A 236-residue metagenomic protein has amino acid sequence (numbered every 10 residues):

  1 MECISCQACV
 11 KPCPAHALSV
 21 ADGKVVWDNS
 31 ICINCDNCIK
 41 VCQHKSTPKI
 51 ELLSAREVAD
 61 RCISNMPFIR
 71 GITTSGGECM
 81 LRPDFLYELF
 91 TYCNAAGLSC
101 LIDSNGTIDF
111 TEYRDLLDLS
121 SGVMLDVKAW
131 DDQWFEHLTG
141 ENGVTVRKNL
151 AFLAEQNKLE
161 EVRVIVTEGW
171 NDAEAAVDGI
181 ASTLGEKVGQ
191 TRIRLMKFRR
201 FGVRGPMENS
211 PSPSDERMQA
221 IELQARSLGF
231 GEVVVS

Functional and structural regions predicted by a protein language model:
M1-A8, K24-N34, T73: N-terminal pre-triad scaffold of radical SAM enzymes
A8-V26, N37-L52: Iron-sulfur cluster-binding cysteine motifs and their immediate structural context in ferredoxin-like electron-transfer
H16, K45, Y92-A96, Q156 (+1 more regions): Conserved dinucleotide-binding and phosphotransfer motif residues
I31, E51-E57: FAD-binding FR-type
R56-N209: Conserved AdoMet/S-adenosylmethionine-binding subsite of the radical SAM
N157-L159, R217-S236: C-terminal accessory region of radical SAM enzymes
P211-P213: Glycine-rich, charge-dense phosphate/pyrophosphate-binding loop(s) and the adjacent flexible "lid"/catalytic subdomain
